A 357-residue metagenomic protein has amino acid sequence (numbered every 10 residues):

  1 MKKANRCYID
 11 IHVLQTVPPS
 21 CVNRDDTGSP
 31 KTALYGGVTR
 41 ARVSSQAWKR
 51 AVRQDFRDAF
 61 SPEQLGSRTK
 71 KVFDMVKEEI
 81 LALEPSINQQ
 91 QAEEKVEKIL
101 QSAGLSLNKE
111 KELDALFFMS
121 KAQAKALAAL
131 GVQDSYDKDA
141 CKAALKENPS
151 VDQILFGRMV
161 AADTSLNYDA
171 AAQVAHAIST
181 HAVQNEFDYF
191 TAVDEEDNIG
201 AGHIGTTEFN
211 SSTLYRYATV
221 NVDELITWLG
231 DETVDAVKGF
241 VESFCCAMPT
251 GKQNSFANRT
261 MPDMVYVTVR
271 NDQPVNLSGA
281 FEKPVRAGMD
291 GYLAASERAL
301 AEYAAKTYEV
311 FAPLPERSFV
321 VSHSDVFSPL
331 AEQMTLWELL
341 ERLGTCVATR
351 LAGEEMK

Functional and structural regions predicted by a protein language model:
M1-R42, W48-K357: Basic polyanion-binding and macromolecular-assembly surfaces
